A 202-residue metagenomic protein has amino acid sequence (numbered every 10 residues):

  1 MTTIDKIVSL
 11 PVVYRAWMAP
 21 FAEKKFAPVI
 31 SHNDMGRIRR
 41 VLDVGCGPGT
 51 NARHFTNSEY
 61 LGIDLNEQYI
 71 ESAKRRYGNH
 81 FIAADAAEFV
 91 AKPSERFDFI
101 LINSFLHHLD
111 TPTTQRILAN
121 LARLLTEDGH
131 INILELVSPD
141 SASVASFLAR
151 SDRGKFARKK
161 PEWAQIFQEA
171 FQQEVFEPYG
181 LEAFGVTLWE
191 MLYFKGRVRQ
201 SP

Functional and structural regions predicted by a protein language model:
M1-A91, L109-R116, N120, H130-P202: Class I (Rossmann-like) S-adenosyl-L-methionine-dependent methyltransferase catalytic domain, capturing the SAM-binding
L101: A conserved beta-strand element that flanks and buttresses the S-adenosyl-L-methionine
F105: Hydrophobic adenine-recognition pocket in adenosine-nucleotide-binding enzymes
